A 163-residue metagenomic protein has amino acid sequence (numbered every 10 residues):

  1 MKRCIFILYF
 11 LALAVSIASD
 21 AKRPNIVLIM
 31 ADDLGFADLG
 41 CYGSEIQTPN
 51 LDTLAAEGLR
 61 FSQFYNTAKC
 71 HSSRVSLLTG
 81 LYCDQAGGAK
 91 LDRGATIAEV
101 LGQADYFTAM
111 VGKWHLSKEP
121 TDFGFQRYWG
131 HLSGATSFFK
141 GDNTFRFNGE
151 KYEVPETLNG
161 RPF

Functional and structural regions predicted by a protein language model:
K2, A18-F163: Formylglycine-dependent sulfatase
C4-A14: Sec-dependent N-terminal signal peptides
